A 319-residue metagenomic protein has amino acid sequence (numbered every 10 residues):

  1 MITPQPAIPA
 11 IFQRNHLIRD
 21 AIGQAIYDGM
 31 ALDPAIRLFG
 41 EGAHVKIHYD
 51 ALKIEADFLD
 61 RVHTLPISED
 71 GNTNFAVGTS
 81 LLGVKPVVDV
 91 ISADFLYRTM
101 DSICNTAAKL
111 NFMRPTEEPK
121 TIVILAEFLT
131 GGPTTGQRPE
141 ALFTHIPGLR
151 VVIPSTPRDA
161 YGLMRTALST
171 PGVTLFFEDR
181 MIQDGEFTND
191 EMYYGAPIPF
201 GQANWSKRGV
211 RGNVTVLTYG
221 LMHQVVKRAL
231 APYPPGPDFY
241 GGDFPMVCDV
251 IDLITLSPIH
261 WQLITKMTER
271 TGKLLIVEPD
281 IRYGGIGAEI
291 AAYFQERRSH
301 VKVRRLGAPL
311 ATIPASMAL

Functional and structural regions predicted by a protein language model:
M1-V173, F177, M181-I182, Y193: Thiamine diphosphate
G40, I47-D57, N72, E118-K120 (+2 more regions): Thiamine diphosphate
